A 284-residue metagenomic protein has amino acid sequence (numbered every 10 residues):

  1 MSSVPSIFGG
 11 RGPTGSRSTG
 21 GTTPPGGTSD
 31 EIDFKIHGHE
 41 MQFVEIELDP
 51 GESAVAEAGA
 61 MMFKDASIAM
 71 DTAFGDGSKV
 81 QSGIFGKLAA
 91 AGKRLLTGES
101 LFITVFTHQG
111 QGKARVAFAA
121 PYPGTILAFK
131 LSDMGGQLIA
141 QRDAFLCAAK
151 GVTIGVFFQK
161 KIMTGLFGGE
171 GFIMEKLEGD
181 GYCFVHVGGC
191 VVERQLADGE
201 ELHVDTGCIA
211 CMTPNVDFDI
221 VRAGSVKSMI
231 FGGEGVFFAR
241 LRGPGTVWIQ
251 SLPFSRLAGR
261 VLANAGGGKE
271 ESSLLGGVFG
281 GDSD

Functional and structural regions predicted by a protein language model:
S2-D284: Composition-driven recognition of glycine/serine/threonine/acidic- and proline-rich low-complexity segments and repeats
